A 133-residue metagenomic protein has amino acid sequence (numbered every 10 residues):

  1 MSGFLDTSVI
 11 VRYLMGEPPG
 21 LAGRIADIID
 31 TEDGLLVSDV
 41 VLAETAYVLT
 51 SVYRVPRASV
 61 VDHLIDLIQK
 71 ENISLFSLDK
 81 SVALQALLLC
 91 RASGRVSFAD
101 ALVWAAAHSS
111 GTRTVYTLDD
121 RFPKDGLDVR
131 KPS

Functional and structural regions predicted by a protein language model:
M1-S2, W104-S133: Acidic, PIN/NYN-like endoribonuclease modules and their adjacent C-terminal/linker elements
M1-V37, Y53-D62, D120, R130-S133: Short, well-structured N-terminal submotif of metal-dependent ribonuclease cores
V9, V41, V82, L102-V103 (+1 more regions): Alpha-helix capping/helix-boundary segments
I10, E44-V48, Q85: A general alpha-helix detector
R12-L14, V48, D125: Residues that scaffold the ATP/ADP-binding catalytic core of kinase and kinase-like folds
A46, T50-N72: Active-site-proximal, substrate-binding regions of enzyme catalytic domains and RNA-binding/basic surfaces
I73-R113: Active-site neighborhoods of divalent-metal-dependent phosphate/nucleic-acid chemistry enzymes
